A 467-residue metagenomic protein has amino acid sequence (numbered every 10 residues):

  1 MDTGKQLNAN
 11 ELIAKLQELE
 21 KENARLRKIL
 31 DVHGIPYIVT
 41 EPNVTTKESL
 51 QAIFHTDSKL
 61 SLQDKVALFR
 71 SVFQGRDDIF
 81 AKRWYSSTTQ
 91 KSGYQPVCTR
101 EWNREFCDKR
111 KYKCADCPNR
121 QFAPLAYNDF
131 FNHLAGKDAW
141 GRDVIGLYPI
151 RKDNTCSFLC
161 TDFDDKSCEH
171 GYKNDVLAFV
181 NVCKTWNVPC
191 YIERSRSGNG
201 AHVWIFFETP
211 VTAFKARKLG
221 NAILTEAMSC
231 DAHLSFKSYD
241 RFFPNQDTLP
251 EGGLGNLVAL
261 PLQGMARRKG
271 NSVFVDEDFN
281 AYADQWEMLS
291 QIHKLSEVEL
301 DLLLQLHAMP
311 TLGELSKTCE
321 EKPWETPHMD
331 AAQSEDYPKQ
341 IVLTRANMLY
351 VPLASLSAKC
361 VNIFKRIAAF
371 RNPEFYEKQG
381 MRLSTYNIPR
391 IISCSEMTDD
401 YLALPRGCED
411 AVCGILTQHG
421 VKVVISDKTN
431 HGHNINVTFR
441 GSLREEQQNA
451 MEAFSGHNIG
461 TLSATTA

Functional and structural regions predicted by a protein language model:
D2, T56-N199, F206-A222, S229: Signature for HUH/AEP ssDNA processing cores
N8, K15, E22-R25, I29 (+1 more regions): Heptad-repeat coiled-coil/leucine-zipper oligomerization helices
V144-K173, E208-W324: DNA replication initiation modules
P323-S426: N-terminal accessory nucleic-acid engagement/regulatory domains that precede and modulate ATP-driven motor cores
R440-N458: N-terminal pre-P-loop "Q-motif" helix
G456-A467: Walker A/P-loop
